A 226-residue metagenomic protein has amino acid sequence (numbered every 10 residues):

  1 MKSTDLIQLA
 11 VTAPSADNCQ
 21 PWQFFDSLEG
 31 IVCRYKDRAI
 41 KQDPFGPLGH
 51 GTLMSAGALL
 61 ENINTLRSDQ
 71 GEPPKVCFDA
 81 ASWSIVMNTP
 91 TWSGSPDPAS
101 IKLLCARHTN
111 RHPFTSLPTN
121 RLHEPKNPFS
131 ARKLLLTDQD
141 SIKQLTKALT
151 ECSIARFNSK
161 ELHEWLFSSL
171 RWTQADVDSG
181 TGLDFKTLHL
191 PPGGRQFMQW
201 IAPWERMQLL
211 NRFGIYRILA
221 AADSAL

Functional and structural regions predicted by a protein language model:
M1-L226: Acidic, surface-exposed loops and disordered segments
